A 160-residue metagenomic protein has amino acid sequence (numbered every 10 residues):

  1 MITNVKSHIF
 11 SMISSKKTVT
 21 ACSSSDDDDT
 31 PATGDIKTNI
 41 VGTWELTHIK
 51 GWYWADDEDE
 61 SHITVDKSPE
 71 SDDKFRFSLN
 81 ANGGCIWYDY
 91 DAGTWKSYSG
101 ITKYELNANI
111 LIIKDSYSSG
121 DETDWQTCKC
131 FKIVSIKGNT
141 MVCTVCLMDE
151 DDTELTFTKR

Functional and structural regions predicted by a protein language model:
M1-T20: Sec-dependent bacterial lipoprotein signal peptides
S23-I101, E105-R160: Lipid interaction determinants
